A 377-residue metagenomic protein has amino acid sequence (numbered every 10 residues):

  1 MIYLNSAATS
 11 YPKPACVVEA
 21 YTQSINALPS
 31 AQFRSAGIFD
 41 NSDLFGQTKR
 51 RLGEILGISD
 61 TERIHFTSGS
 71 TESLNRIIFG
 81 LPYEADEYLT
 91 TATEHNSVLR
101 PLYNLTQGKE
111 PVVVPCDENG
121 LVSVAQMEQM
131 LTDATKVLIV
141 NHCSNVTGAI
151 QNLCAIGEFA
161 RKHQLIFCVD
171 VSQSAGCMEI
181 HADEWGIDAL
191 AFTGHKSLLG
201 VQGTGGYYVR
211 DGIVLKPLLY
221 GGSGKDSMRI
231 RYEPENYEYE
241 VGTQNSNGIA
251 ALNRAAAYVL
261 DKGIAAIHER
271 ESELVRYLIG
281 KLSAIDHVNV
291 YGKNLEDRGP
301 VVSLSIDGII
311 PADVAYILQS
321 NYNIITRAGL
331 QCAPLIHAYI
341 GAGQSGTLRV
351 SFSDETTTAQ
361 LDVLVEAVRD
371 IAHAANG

Functional and structural regions predicted by a protein language model:
M1-G377: Pyridoxal 5′-phosphate
